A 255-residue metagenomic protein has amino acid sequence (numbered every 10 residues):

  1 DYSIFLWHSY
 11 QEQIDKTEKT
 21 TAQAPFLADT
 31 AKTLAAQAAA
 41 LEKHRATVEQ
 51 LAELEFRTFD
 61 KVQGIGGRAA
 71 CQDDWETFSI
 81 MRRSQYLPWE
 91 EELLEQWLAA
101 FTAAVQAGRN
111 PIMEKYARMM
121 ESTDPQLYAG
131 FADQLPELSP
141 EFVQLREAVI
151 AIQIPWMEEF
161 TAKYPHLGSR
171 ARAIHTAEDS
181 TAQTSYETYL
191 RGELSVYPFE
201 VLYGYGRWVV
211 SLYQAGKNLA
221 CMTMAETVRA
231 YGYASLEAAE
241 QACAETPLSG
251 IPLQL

Functional and structural regions predicted by a protein language model:
Y2, L6, Y10, Y86-W89 (+4 more regions): Short, structured motif recognition centered on aromatic/hydrophobic residues
Y2, Y10, Y86, Y116 (+7 more regions): Sequence-level detector for tyrosine residue identity
F5-Q72, V105, N110, E121-S180 (+4 more regions): Polar/charged low-complexity regulatory segments
G67-P88, Q96-A100, P111-I112, S185-L194: A cross-kingdom feature marking solvent-exposed beta-strand/loop segments within repeated, beta-rich binding/scaffold
F101, A171-E226: Amphipathic protein-protein interaction modules
A103, K115: Short, surface-exposed polybasic-aromatic patches that bind anionic ligands, especially phosphate groups
